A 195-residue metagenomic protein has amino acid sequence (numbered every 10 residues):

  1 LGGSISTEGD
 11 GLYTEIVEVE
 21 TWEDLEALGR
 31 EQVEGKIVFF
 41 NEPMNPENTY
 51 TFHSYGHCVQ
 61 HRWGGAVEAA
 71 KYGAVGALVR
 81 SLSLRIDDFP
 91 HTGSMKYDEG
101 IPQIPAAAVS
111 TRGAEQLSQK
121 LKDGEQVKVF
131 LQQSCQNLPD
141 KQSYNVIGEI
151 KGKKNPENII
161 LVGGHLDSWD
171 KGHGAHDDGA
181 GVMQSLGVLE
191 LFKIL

Functional and structural regions predicted by a protein language model:
L1-E18, E99-E149: A non-catalytic alpha/beta surface segment that caps or lines the substrate-entry region of metallo-dependent hydrolase
L1-I37, N41-T49: Noncatalytic luminal/extracellular "stalk/propeptide" segments of secretory-pathway proteins
G3-S4, T14-V19, Y50-A66, P102-A107 (+2 more regions): Second-shell loop/turn segments in exported
E23-D24, M44-E47, L82-I86, G113-A114 (+3 more regions): Solvent-exposed loop/turn segments at secondary-structure junctions within structured extracellular/periplasmic domains
H61-R62, V146, V162, L166-L195: Alpha-helical metal-binding/catalytic segments enriched in His/Glu/Asp
V67-G73: Non-catalytic positions within long, well-ordered alpha-helices that form the structural scaffold/packing of enzyme
V79-A108: Surface-exposed loop and adjacent secondary-structure segments within mature catalytic domains
S110, Q142-D167: Acidic/His- and Gly-rich active-site-bordering loop/insert found across diverse amide/peptide-bond hydrolases
